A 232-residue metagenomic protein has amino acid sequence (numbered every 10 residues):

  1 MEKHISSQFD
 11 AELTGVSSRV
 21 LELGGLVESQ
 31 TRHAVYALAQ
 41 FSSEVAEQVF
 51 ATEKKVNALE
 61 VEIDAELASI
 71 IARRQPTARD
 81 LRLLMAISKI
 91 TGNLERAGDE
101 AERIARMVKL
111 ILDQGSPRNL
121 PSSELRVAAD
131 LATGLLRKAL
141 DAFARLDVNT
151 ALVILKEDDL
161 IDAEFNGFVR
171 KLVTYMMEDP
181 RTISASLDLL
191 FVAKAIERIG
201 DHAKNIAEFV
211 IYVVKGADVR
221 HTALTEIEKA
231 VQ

Functional and structural regions predicted by a protein language model:
M1-Q232: Cytosolic, long alpha-helical scaffolding segments
